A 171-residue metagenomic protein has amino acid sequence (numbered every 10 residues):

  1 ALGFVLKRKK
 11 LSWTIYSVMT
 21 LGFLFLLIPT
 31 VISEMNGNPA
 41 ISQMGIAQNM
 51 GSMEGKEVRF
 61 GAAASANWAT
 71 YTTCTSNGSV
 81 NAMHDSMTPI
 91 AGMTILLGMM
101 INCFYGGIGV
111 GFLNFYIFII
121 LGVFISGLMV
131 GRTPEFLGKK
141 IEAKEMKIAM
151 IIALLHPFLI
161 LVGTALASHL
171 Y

Functional and structural regions predicted by a protein language model:
A1, A40-V110, Y171: P-loop potassium selectivity filter motif centered on the GYG triad
A1-S12, S79-K147: Long hydrophobic segments that form regular secondary structure
G3-G37, G109-N114, M146-A167: Selective recognition of specific alpha-helical transmembrane segments in multi-pass small-molecule
M19-T20, T75, I141: Short, flexible loop/turn elements at secondary-structure junctions
L27, V31, T73-N77, F115 (+4 more regions): Transmembrane alpha-helical segments of multi-pass membrane transport proteins and ion-pumping complexes
E34, E54-E57, E135, E145: Glutamate identity and glutamate-enriched acidic tracts
N36-S42, V130-K140, F158: Short, Lys/Arg-enriched charge-dense amphipathic segments
M44-M50, L137, E145, T164-S168: Short, surface-exposed, charge-dense and proline/glycine-enriched linear segments
